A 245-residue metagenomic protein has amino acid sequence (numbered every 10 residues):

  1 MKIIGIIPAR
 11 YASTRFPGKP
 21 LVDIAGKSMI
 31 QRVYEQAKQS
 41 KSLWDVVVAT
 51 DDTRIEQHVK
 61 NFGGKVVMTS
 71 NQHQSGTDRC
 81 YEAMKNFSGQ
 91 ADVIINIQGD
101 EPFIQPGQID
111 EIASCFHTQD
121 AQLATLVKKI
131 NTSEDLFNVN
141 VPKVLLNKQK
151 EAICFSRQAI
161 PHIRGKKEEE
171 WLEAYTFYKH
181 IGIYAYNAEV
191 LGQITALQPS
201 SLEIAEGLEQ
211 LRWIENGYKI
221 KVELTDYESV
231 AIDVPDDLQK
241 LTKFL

Functional and structural regions predicted by a protein language model:
K2-A49: N-terminal glycine-rich phosphate-binding loop and ensuing alpha1 helix
I4, V47, E101, K143 (+3 more regions): A residue-level structural signature of the nucleotidyltransferase/glycosyltransferase Rossmann-like core
G5, V46-V48, I94, A124 (+2 more regions): Hydrophobic/aromatic residues located in beta-strands of well-ordered beta-sheets within soluble catalytic
L43, G89-A91, Q119-Q122, Y218: Short, high-confidence coil segments that cap the C-terminus of an alpha-helix and link into the following beta-strand
T53-E111: Short phosphate-binding loop-to-helix
G89, W171-L245: Conserved alpha/beta core of the MobA/IspD/sugar-nucleotide pyrophosphorylase nucleotidyltransferase superfamily
Q105-A196: Conserved core of the sugar-phosphate nucleotidyltransferase
